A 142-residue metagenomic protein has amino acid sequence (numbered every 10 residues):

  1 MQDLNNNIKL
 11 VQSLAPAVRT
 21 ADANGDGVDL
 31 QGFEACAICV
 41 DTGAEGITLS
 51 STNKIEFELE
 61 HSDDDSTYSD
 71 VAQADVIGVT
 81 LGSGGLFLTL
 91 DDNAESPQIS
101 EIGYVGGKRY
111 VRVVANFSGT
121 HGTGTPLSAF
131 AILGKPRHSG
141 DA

Functional and structural regions predicted by a protein language model:
M1-Q12, G32, S50, F117-A142: C-terminal interaction-tip segments
N5-N6, F57-D63, A72-A74, R137: Beta-rich carbohydrate-recognition and catalytic domains
A15-D29, E45-K54, E60-V71, A94-E95 (+1 more regions): Surface-exposed ligand/attachment interfaces on beta-rich extracellular proteins
N24-E34, I38, I102-G106: Extracellular and analogous surface-interaction loops
F33, K54, K108-Y110: Extracellular Ig-like/FN3 beta-sandwich strand-entry sites
E34, C39-L49: Short amphipathic, basic-aromatic surface patches that mediate peripheral association with negatively charged
A37-C39, E58-E60, R112-N116: Residues within well-ordered beta-strands of beta-sheet-rich folds
D75-H121, A129-G134: Beta-sandwich interaction modules
